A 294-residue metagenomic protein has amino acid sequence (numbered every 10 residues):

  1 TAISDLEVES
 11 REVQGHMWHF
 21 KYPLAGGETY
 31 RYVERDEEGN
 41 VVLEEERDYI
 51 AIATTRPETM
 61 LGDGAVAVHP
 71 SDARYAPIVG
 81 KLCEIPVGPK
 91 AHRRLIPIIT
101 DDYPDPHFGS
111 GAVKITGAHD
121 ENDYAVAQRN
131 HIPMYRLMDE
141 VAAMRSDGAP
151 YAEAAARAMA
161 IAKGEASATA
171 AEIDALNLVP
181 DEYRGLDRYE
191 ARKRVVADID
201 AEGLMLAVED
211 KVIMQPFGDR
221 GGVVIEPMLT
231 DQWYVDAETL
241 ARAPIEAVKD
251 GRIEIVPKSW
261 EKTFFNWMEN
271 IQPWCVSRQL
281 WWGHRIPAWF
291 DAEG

Functional and structural regions predicted by a protein language model:
T1-A2, K211-G221, I286-E293: A glycine-rich phosphate-binding loop feature that marks nucleotide/adenosyl-phosphate handling sites
T1-V141, S146-D147, Y151, P244-S277 (+1 more regions): NTP-handling and nucleic-acid-processing catalytic cores
Q128, D200, D219: Anion (oxyanion) recognition and catalysis
A142, V195, F217-G218: Active-site cavity-forming subdomains of large catalytic enzyme subunits
P150-Y183, K249: Aromatic- and acidic-residue-enriched carbohydrate-binding clefts of CAZyme catalytic domains
L186-K211: Phosphate/diphosphate-binding loops
I213-E254: Glycine-rich loop/linker segments at domain edges
